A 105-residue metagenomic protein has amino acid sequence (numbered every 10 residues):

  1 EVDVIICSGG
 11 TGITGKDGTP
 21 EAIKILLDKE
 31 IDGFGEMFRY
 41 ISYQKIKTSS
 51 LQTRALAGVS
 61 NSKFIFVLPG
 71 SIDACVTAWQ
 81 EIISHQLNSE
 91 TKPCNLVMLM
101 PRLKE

Functional and structural regions predicted by a protein language model:
E1-E105: Non-catalytic beta/alpha edge segments that cap or flank active sites
